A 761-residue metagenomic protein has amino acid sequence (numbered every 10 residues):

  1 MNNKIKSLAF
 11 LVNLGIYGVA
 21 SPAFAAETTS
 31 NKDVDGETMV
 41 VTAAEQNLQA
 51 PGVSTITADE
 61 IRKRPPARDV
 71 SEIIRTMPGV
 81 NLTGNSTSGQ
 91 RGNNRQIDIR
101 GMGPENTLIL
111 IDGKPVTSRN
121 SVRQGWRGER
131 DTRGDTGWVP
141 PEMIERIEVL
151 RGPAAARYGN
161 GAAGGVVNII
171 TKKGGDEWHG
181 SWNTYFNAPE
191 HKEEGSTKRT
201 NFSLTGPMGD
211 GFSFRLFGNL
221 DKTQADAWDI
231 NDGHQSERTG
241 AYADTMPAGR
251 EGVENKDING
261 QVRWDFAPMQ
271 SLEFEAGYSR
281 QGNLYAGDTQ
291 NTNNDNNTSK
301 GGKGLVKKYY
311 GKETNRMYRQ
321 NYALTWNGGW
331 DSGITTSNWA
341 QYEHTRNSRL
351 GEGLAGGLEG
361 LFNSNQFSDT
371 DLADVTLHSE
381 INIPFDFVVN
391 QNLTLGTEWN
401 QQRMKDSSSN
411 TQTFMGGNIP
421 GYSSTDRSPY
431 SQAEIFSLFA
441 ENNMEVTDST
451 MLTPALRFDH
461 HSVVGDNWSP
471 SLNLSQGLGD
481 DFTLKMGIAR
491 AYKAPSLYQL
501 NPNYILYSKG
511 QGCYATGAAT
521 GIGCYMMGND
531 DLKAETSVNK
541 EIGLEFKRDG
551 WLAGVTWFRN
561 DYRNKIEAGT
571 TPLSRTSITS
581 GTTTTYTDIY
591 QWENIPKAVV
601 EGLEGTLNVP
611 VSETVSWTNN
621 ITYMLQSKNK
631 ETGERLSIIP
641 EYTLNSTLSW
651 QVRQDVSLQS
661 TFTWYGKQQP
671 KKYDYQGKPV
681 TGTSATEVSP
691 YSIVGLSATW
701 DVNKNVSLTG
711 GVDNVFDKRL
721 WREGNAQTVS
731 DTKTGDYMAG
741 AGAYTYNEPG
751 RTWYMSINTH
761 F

Functional and structural regions predicted by a protein language model:
A26-K63, P104, D112: Short, acidic, small-residue-rich periplasmic hinge/interaction motif at the N-terminus of Gram-negative outer-membrane
V70-I73, R95-D98, L110, G134-G137 (+3 more regions): N-terminal periplasmic accessory domains that precede and gate Gram-negative outer-membrane beta-barrel machines
S71-R119: Extracytoplasmic beta-strand/coil segments of soluble accessory domains associated with Gram-negative outer-membrane
P115-R151: Short acidic/polar hinge/loop motifs at secondary-structure boundaries that mediate gating or recognition
T117-N120, R563, G666-Y673, T699-F761: C-terminal beta-signal and adjacent terminal beta-strands/loops of Gram-negative outer-membrane beta-barrel proteins
N183, E445-S449, W557-Y562, L573 (+2 more regions): Gram-negative outer-membrane beta-barrel transporters
T184, T325, S337-R349, G477 (+4 more regions): Membrane-embedded beta-barrel scaffold of Gram-negative outer-membrane proteins
E193-A286, Y318-L324, F387: Transmembrane beta-barrel wall of Gram-negative outer-membrane proteins
